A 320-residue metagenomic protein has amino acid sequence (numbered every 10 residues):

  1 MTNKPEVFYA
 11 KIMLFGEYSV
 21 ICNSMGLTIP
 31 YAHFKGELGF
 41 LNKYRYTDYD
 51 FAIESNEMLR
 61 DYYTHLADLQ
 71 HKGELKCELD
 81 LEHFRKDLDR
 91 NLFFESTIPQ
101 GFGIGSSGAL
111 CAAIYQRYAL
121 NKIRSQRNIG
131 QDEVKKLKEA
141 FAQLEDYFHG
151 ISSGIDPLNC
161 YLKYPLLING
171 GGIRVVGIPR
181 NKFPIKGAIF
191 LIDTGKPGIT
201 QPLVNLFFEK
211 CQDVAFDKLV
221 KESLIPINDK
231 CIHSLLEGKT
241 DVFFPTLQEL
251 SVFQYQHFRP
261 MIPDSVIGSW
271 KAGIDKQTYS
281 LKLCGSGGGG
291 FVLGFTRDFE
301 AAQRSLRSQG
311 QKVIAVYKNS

Functional and structural regions predicted by a protein language model:
M1-F102, Q116-I129, L283, G288-G289 (+2 more regions): ATP-binding N-lobe of GHMP and related small-molecule kinases
P5, E37, P157, P165-L167 (+2 more regions): Conserved hydrophobic/aromatic beta-strand scaffold that supports enzyme active sites
F15-E17, I21-N23, I225-S320: Glycine-rich, charge-dense phosphate/pyrophosphate-binding loop(s) and the adjacent flexible "lid"/catalytic subdomain
H65-I104, Y164, P245-Y279: Helix-rich "cap/lid" substructures immediately adjacent to catalytic or cofactor-binding pockets
S107: Phosphate-binding site recognition
G130-Y147, T240-L250, Q303: Short, well-structured alpha-helical segments that form the helix of a local strand-helix-strand
D132-G177: Alpha/beta catalytic cores of group-transfer enzymes, especially the acyltransferase/condensing modules of polyketide
G177-H233: Acyltransferase
